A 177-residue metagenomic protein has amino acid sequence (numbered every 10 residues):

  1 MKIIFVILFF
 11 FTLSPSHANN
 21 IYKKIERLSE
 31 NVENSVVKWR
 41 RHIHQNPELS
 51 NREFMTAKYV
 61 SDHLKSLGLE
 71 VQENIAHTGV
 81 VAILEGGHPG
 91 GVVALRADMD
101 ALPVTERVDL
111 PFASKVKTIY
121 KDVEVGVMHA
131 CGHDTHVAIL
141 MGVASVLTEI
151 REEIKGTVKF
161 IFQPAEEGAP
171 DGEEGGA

Functional and structural regions predicted by a protein language model:
I3-L13: Sec-dependent N-terminal signal peptides
S14-A18: Sec/Tat signal peptide C-region and signal peptidase I cleavage site
N19-H129, A138-K159, E167: Acidic/His- and Gly-rich active-site-bordering loop/insert found across diverse amide/peptide-bond hydrolases
Q163: Noncatalytic nucleic-acid binding interfaces
G168-G176: Hydrophobic, small-residue-rich alpha-helical packing segments that form membrane-like cores
